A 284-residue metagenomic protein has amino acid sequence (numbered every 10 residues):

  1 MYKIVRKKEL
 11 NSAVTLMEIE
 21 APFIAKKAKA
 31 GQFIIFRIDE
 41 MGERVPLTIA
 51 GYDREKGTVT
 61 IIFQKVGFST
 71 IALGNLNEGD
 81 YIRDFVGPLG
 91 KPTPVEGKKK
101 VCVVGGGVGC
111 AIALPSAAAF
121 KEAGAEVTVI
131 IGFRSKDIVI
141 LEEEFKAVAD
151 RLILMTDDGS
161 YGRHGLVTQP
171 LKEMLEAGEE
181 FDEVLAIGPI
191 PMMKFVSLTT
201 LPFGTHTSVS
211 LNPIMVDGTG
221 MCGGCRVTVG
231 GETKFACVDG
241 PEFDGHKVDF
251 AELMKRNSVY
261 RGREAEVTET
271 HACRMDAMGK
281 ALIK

Functional and structural regions predicted by a protein language model:
M1-E78: Ferredoxin-reductase
R6, G51, L154-T156, V209 (+1 more regions): Structural signal for conserved beta-strand scaffold positions within catalytic alpha/beta enzyme cores
F36, D84-F85, V227: A generic structural signal for residues embedded in beta-strands
G42-G51, L89-K99, C237: Short, Lys/Arg- and Gly-enriched loop/turn segments at beta-strand edges
F68-I214: FNR/FR-type flavoprotein reductase catalytic core
I112, I190-P191, N212-E242, H271-D276: Local cysteine-cluster metal-coordination motifs and their immediate loop/turn environment, predominantly Fe-S cluster
F235-D239, F243-K284: Short Fe-S-cluster ligation motifs
